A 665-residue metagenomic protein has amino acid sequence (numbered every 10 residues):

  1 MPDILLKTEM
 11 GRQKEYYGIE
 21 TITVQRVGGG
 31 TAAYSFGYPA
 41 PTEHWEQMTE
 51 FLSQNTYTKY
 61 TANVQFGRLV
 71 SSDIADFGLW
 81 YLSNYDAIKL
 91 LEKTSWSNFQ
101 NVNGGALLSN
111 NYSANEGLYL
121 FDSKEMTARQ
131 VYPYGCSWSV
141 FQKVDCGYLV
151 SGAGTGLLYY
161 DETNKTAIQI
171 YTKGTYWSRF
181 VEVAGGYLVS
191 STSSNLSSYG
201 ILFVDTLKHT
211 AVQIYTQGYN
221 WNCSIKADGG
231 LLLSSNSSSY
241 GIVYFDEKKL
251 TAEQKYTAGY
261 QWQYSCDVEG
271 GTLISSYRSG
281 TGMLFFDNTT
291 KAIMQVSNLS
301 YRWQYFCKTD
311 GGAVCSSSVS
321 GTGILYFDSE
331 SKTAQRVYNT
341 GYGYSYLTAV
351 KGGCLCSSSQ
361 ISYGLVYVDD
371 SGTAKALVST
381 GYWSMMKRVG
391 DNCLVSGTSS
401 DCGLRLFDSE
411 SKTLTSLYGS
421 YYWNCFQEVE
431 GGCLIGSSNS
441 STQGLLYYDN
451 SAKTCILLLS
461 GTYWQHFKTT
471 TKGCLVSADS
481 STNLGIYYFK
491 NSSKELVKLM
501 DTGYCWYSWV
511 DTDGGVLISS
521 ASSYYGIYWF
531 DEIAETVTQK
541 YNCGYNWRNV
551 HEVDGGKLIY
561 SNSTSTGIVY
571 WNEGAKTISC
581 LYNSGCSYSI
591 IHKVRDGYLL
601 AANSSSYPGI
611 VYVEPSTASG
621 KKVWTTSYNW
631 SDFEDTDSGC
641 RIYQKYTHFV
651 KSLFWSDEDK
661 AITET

Functional and structural regions predicted by a protein language model:
M1-G67, I74, K645-T665: Enriched but not universal
Q47-T49, D86-E92, T127-P133, T166-T172 (+11 more regions): A short beta-strand motif characteristic of beta-propeller blades
Q54-V64, T94-V102, C136-D145, T175-A184 (+11 more regions): Repeated scaffold domains used in trafficking and secretory/extracellular systems, primarily beta-propellers
Q65-D73, G104-N111, C146-G152, G186-S191 (+12 more regions): Short beta-strand elements that form the blades of beta-propeller/WD-repeat-like and other beta-sheet-rich scaffold
D76, Y112-N115, S193-S197, S238-Y240 (+9 more regions): Short glycine/acidic-enriched loop and turn motifs that connect beta-strands
G78-W80, G117-Y119, G156-L158, Y199-L202 (+10 more regions): A short loop-to-beta-strand structural motif that recurs across blades of beta-propeller domains
L82-D86, F121-M126, Y160-K165, V204-H209 (+10 more regions): Short loop/turn segments that connect beta-strands within beta-propeller blades
P608-E614, S627-T665: Blade-level signature of beta-propeller repeat domains, shared across WD40, Kelch, NHL, RCC1 and BNR/Asp-box propellers
